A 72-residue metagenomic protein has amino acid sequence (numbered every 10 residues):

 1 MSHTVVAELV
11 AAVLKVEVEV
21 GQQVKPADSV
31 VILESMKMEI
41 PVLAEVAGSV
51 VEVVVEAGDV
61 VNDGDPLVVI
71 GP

Functional and structural regions predicted by a protein language model:
M1-A12, S29-E45, P72: Short beta-strand-turn/beta-hairpin segments enriched in glycine/proline and small hydrophobics that form edge-strand
L9, K15-E19, E52-V55: Short histidine-centered loop motifs in beta-beta connectors
A11-V13, Q22, G48, D59: Residues that cap or initiate secondary-structure elements
E19-V30, A57-L67: Short, well-structured beta-strand-loop connectors
E45-P72: Short hydrophobic interaction/assembly module
